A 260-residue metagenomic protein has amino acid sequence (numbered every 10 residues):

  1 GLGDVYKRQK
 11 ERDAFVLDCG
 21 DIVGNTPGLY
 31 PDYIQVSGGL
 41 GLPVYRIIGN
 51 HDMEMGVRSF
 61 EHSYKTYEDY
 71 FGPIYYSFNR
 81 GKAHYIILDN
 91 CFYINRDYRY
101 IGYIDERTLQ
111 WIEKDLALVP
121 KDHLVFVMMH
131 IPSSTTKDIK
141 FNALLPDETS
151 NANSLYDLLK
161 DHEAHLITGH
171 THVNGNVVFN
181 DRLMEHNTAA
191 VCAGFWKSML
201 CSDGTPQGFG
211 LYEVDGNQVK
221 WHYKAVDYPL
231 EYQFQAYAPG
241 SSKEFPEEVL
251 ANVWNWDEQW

Functional and structural regions predicted by a protein language model:
L2-Y6: Short, small-residue-biased leader/transition segments that mark boundaries at the very start of proteins
R8-N25: Active-site metal-binding motif and surrounding structural segment of the metallo-beta-lactamase
C19, L116-D138: Short acidic, glycine-rich surface-loop motifs adjacent to enzyme active sites
G20-D21, G49-N50, H130, G169-H170: Active-site glycine-centered loops adjacent to acidic/histidine catalytic or metal-binding residues that shape
P27-K121, F141-I167, V173-D215, V219: Extended active-site neighborhood of metal-dependent phosphoesterases/phosphodiesterases
N90, M128-P132, H170-T171, K224-A225: Short, well-ordered beta-to-alpha junction loops that form the rim of enzyme active sites and present histidine/acidic
D215-P246: Short, compositionally biased P/S/T/A/G/V-rich stretches that sit at domain boundaries
E247-W256: Short edge beta-strand/loop segments characteristic of extracellular beta-sandwich folds
